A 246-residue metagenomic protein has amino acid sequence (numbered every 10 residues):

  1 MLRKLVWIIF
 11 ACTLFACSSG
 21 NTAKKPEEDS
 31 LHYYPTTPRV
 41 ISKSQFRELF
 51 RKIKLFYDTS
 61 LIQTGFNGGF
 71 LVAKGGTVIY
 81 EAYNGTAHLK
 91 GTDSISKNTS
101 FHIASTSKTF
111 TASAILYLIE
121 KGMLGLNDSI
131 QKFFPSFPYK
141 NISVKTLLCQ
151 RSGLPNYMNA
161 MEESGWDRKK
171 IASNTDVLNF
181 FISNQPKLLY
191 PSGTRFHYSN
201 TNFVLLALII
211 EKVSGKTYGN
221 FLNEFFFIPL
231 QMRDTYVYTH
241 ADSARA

Functional and structural regions predicted by a protein language model:
R3-I8: Sec-dependent signal peptide recognition, specifically the positively charged N-region followed immediately by
F15-A16: C-terminal motif of bacterial Sec signal peptides marking the signal peptidase cleavage site
G20-S44: Extracytoplasmic/periplasmic proteins that interact with beta-lactams or build/remodel peptidoglycan
I41-F101, M123-D128: Short, conserved catalytic-motif segment at the N-terminal edge
S44-R51, F101, S105-T109, L124 (+5 more regions): Soluble non-cytosolic domains of exported or imported proteins
A73-G75, I130-Y139: Acidic helix-start/capping segments at beta-turn-to-alpha-helix junctions
K90-G91, F110, L116-P135, V213-A241: Short, well-structured active-site flanking segments
N141-A246: Short, surface-exposed loop or secondary-structure junction motifs that flank catalytic or metal-binding residues
